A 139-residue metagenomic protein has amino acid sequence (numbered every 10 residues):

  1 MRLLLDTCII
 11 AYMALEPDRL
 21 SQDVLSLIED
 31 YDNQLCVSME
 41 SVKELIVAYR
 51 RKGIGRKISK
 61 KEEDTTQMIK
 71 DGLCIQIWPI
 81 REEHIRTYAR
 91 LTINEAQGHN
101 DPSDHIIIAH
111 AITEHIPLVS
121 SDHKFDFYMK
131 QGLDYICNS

Functional and structural regions predicted by a protein language model:
M1-S38, G53-T66, S139: Short, well-structured N-terminal submotif of metal-dependent ribonuclease cores
L5-D6, S38, N100-D101, D122-H123 (+2 more regions): Histidine- and aromatic-rich ligand-binding microenvironments
I9, S41, H84, I107 (+1 more regions): Alpha-helix capping/helix-boundary segments
A14, V24, Y49, T92 (+1 more regions): Short, flexible helix/strand-to-coil boundary loops that buttress conserved ligand/catalytic motifs in alpha/beta
C74-S121: Active-site neighborhoods of divalent-metal-dependent phosphate/nucleic-acid chemistry enzymes
F125-Q131: Short loop/helix-cap segments at secondary-structure boundaries that form the rim of catalytic
